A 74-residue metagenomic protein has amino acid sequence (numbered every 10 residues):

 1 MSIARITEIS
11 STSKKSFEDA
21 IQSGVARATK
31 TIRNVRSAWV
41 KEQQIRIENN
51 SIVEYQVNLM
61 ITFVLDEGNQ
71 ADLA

Functional and structural regions predicted by a protein language model:
S2-R36: Short, well-ordered alpha-helical segments
S11-S13, E42, L59, F63-L65: Flexible glycine-/small-residue-rich
I21-G24, I47-I52: Noncatalytic linker/hinge segments flanking ATPase motor cores
Q22, Q43-Q44, Q56, Q70: Residue-identity detector for glutamine
A38-I47: Short, conserved loop-to-beta-strand elements that form functional interface hotspots
S51-A74: C-terminal structural segments of small proteins and small subunits
